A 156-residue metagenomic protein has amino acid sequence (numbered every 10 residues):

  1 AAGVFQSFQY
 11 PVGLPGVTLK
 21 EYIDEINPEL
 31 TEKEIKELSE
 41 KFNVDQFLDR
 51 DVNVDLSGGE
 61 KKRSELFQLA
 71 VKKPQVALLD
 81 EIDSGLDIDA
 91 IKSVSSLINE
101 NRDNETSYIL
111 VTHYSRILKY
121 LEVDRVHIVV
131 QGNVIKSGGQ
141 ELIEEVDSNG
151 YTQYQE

Functional and structural regions predicted by a protein language model:
A1-T31, H113: ABC ATPase nucleotide-binding domain signature region
E32-F47, D51: Conserved ABC ATPase "signature" region
D51-E60: Conserved ABC ATPase signature
L69-A70: ABC ATPase C-loop
L78-G85, D89: Walker B catalytic motif
I91-N104: Helical segment within the ABC ATPase nucleotide-binding domain
E105-H113: Conserved H-loop
R125, V129, N133-E156: Conserved beta-strand-loop-alpha-helix hinge in the C-terminal portion of ABC ATPase nucleotide-binding domains
